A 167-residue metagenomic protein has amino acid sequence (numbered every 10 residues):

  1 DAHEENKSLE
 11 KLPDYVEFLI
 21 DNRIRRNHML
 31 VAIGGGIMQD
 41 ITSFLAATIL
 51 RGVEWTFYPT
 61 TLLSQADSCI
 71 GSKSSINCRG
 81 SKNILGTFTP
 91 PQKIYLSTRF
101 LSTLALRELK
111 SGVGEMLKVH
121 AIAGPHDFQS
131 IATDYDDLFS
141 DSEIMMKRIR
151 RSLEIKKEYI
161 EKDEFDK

Functional and structural regions predicted by a protein language model:
D1-M29, K118: ATP/NTP phosphate-donor binding region
H3-K7, I37-M38, L101: Glycine-/small-residue-rich active-site loops that bind phosphorylated ligands and cofactors
N6-L9, P13, R107, A121-I122 (+1 more regions): Alpha-helix N-cap/helix-start motif at coil-to-helix transitions, marked by capping-box chemistry
P13-V16, G114-K118, F128-A132, R150-L153 (+1 more regions): Predominant activation on well-ordered alpha-helical scaffold segments within soluble catalytic domains
I24-T56: Active-site and donor-binding regions of nucleotide-sugar-utilizing enzymes
S43-S140: A glycine/threonine-rich phosphate-anchoring loop and its flanking beta-alpha core in nucleotide/phosphate-binding
L138-K167: Active-site segments that bind and position negatively charged phosphate/pyrophosphate groups
